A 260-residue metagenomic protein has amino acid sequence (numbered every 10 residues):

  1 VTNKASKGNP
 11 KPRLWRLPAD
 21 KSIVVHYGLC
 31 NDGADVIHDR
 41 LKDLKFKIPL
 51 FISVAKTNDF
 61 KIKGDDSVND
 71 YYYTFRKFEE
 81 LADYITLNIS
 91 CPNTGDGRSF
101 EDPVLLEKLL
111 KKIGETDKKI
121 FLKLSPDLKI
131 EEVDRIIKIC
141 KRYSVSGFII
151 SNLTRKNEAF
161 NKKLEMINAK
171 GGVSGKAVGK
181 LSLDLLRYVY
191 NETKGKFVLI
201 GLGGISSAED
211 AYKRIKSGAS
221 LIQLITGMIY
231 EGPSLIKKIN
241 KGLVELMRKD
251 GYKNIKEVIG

Functional and structural regions predicted by a protein language model:
V1-K7, C91, S146-K156, G204-I205 (+1 more regions): Glycine-rich phosphate-binding active-site loops on the catalytic face of alpha/beta enzymes
T2-I48: A gly/proline- and charged-residue-enriched helix-loop-helix capping module
G8-K21, E158-S174, I215, G227-Y252: C-terminal helical cap(s) of enzyme catalytic domains, especially alpha/beta-barrels
N31, N58-Y72, S99, F121-R142: Active-site glycine- and acidic-residue-rich loops that bind and position anionic ligands or nucleotide-like cofactors
I37, I52, L87-N88, K123 (+5 more regions): Conserved, mostly hydrophobic/aromatic
K47-I52, E115-L128, N191-G201: Short beta-strand/loop segments at the ligand-binding rim of alpha/beta enzyme cores
I89-D102, K138-G195: Glycine/Thr-rich beta-alpha phosphate-binding loop at enzyme active sites
L128-R142, Y190-G195, I205-I222: Catalytic cores of alpha/beta
